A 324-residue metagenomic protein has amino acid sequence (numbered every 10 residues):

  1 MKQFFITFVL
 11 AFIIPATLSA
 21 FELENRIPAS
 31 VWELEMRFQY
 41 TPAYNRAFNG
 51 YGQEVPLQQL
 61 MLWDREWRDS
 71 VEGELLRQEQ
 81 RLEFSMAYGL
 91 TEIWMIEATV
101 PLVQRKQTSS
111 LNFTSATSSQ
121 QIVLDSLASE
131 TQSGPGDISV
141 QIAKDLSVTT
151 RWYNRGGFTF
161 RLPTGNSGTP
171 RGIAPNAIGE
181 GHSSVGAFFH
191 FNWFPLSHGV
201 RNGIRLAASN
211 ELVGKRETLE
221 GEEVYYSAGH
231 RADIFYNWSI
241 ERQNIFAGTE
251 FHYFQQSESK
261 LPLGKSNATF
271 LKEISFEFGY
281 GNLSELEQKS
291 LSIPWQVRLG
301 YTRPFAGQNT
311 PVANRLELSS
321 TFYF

Functional and structural regions predicted by a protein language model:
L18-L62, E285-L291: Outer-membrane beta-barrel biogenesis signature
F21, P42-G50, Q104-S110, V148 (+7 more regions): Gram-negative outer-membrane beta-barrel proteins
F21-W32, I93, S147-N154, L196-N202 (+3 more regions): Short loop/turn motifs that connect adjacent beta-strands in outer-membrane beta-barrel proteins
L34-P42, A98-L102, G156-L162, I204-N210 (+4 more regions): Transmembrane beta-barrel strands of outer-membrane/channel proteins
P56-L62, L124, K215-F324: Outer membrane beta-barrel transmembrane domains
S70-R81, S129-G136, G179-S184, Y226-H230 (+3 more regions): Short sequence motifs at beta-strands and strand-loop junctions characteristic of Gram-negative outer-membrane
S85-A87, S139, A143-D145, F188-F194 (+5 more regions): Transmembrane beta-barrel domains of outer membrane proteins
Q104-S227: Outer-membrane pore/translocation modules
